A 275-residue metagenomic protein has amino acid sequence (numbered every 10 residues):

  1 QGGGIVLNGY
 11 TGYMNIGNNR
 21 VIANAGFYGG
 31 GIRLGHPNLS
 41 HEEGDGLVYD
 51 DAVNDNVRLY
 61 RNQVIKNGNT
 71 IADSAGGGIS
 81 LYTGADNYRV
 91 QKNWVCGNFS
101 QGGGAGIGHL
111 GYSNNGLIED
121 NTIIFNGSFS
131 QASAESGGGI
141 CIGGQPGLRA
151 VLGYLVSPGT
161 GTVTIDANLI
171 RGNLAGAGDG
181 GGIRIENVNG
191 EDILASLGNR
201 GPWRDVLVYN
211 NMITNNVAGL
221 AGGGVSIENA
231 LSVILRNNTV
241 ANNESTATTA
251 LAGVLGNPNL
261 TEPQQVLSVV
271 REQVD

Functional and structural regions predicted by a protein language model:
Q1-N8, A25-D50, T70-Y82, S100-L110 (+4 more regions): Extracellular beta-strand/beta-solenoid scaffold signature
Y10, P37, Y60, G84 (+8 more regions): Intrinsically disordered, low-complexity regions
Y13-M14, I32, A52, N56-V57 (+13 more regions): Solenoid scaffold repeats with emphasis on beta-solenoid/beta-helix
N54-V57, N69-D73, C96, S113 (+4 more regions): Long, low-complexity, intrinsically disordered N-terminal extensions of eukaryotic proteins, enriched
T122, E135-G137, T160-G172, G178-G180 (+7 more regions): A contiguous, well-structured "functional interface" segment within a domain
S245-A247: Short, solvent-exposed beta-strand-terminating loops
